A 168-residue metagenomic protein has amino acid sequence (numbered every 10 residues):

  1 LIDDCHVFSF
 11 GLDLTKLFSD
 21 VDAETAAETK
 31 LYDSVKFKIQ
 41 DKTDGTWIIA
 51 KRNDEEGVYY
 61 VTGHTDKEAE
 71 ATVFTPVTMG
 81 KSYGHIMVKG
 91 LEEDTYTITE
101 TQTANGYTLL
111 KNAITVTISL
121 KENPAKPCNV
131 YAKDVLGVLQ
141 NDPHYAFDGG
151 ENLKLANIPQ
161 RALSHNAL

Functional and structural regions predicted by a protein language model:
L1-L168: Solvent-exposed loop/turn and edge beta-strand elements of beta-rich ligand-binding domains
